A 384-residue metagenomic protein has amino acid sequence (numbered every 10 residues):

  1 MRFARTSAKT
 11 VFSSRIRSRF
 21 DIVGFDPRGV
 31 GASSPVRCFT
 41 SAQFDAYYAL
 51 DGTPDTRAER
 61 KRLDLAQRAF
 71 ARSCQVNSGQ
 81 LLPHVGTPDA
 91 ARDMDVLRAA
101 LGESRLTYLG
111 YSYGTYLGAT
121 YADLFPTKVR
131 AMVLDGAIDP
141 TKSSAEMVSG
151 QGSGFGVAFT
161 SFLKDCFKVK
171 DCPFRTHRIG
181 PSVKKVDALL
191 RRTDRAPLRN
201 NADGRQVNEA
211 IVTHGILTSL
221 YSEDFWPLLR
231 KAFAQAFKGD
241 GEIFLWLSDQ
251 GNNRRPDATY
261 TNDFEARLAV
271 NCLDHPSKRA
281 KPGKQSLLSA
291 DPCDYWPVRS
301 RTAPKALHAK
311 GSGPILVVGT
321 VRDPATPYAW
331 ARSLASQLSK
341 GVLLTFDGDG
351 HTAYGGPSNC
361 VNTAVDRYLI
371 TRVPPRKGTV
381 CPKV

Functional and structural regions predicted by a protein language model:
M1-E59, V321, S333: N-terminal cap/lid subdomain of alpha/beta-hydrolase-fold enzymes
R37-D51, T120-K185, K231-D240, G251-P256: A catalytic-pocket lid/entrance helix-loop region that shapes and gates access to the active site across common
A91-R92, G110-A122: Glycine-rich nucleophile elbow surrounding the catalytic serine of serine-hydrolase chemistry
L101-Y113: Alpha/beta-hydrolase fold nucleophile elbow
S182-I315, P357: Alpha/beta-hydrolase fold active-site neighborhood
R230-A232, L268, P327-S336: Short alpha-helix in the alpha/beta-hydrolase fold that links the catalytic acid
L316-R322: Conserved strand-to-loop "acid loop" that flanks and positions the catalytic carboxylate
D347-V384: Catalytic active-site module of serine/aspartate enzymes centered on a nucleophile-bearing elbow/loop
